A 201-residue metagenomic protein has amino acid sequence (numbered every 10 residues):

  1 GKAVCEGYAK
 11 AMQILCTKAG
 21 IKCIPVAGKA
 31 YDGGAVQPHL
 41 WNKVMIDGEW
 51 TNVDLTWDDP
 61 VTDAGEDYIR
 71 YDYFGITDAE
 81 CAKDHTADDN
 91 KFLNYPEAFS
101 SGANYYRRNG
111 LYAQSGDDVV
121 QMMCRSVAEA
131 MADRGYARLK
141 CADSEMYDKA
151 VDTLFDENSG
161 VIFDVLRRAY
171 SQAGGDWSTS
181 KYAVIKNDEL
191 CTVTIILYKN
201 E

Functional and structural regions predicted by a protein language model:
G1-V4: Short, conserved helix/loop micro-motifs enriched in His/Cys and acidic residues
E6-A79: Hydrophobic/aromatic-rich core segments of domains that either
T77-E201: N-terminal accessory/pre-domain segments preceding catalytic cores
